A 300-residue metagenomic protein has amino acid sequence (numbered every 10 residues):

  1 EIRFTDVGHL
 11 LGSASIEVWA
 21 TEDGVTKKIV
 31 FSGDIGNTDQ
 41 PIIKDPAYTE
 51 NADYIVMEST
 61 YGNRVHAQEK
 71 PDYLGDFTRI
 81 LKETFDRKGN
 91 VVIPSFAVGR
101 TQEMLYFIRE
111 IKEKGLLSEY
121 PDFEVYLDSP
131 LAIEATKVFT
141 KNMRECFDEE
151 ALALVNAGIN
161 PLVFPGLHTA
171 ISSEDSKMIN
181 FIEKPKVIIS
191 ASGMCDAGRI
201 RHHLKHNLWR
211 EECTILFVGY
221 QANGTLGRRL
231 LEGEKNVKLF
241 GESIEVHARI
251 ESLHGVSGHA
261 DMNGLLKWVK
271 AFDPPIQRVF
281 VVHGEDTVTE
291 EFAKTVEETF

Functional and structural regions predicted by a protein language model:
E1-E103, R109-Y120: His/Asp/Glu-rich metal-coordinating catalytic cores of metallo-dependent phosphodiesterases/hydrolases acting on
L10, G33-I35, S59-T60, F96-V98 (+5 more regions): Active-site metal-binding loops of divalent metal-dependent hydrolases
V18-T21, P46-T49, D72, F107-I111 (+4 more regions): Short, solvent-exposed amphipathic alpha-helical segments in soluble enzyme and RNA/protein-processing domains
P41-V56, R144-E150, Q221-E245: Short, compositionally biased "basic patch" segments
A47-N51, E119-Y120, H206-E211, S243 (+1 more regions): Short, conserved loop/helix-junction motifs that constitute active-site signature segments in enzyme catalytic cores
T78-N223, K238: Hard-cation-handling environments
L230, V237-V269: Generic long, charged, amphipathic alpha-helical segments
L265-E298: C-terminal structured "cap/appendage" subdomains that terminate the fold
